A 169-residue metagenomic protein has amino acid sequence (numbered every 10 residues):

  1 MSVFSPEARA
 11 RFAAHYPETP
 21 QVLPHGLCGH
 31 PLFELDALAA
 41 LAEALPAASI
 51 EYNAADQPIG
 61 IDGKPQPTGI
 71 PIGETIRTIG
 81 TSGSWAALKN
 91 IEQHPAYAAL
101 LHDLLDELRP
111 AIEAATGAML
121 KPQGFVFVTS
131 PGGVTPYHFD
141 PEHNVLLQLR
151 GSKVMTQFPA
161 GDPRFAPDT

Functional and structural regions predicted by a protein language model:
M1-T169: N-terminal accessory scaffold of Fe(II)-dependent oxygenases
